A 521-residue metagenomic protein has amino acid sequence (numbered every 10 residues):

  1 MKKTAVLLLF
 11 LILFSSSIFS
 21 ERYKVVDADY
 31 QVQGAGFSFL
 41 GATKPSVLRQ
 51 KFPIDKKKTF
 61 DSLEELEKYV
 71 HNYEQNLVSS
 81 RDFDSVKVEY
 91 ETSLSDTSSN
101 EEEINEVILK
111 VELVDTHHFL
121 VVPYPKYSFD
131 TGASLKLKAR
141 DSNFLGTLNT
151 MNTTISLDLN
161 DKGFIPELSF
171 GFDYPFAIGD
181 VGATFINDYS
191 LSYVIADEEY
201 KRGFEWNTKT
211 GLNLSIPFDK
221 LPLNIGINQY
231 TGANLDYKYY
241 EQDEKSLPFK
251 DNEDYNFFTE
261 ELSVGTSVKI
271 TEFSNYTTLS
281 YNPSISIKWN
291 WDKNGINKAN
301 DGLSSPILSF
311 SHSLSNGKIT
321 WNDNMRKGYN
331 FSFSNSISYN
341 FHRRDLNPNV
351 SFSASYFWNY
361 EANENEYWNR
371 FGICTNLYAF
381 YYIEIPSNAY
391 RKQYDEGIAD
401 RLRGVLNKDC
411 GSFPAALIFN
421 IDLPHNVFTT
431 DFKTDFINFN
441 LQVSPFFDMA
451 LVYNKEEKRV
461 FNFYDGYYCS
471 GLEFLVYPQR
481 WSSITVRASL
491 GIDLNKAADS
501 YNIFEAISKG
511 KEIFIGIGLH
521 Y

Functional and structural regions predicted by a protein language model:
T4-F14: Sec-dependent N-terminal signal peptides
F19-D130, K138, N152-F176, E199-K201 (+2 more regions): Periplasmic polypeptide-binding modules associated with outer-membrane biogenesis and secretion
A35-G41, K56-K68, E89-E106, D161 (+9 more regions): Intrinsically disordered, low-complexity coil segments
P45-T59, S309, K327-Y521: C-terminal transmembrane beta-barrel domains of outer membrane proteins
E103-W321, Y329-F331, N369-I373, K392-D400 (+3 more regions): Gram-negative/organellar outer-membrane beta-barrel architecture
